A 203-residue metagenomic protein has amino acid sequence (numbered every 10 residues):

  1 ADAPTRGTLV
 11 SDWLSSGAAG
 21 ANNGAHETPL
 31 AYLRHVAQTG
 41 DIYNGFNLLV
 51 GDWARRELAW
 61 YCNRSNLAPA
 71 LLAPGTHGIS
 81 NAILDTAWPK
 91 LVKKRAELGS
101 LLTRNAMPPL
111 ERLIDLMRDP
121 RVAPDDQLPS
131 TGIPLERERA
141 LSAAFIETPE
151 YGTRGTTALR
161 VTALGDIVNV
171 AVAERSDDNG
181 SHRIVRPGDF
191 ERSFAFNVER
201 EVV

Functional and structural regions predicted by a protein language model:
A1-V203: N-terminal nucleophile
